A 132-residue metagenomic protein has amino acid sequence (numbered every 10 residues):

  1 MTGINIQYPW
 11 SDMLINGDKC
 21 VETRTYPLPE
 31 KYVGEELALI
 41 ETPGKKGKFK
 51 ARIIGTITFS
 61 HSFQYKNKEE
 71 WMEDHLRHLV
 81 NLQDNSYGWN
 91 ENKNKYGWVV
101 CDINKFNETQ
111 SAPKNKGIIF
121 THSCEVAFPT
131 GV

Functional and structural regions predicted by a protein language model:
M1-V132: Structured alpha/beta reader/binder surfaces that contact nucleic acids or chromatin modification marks
